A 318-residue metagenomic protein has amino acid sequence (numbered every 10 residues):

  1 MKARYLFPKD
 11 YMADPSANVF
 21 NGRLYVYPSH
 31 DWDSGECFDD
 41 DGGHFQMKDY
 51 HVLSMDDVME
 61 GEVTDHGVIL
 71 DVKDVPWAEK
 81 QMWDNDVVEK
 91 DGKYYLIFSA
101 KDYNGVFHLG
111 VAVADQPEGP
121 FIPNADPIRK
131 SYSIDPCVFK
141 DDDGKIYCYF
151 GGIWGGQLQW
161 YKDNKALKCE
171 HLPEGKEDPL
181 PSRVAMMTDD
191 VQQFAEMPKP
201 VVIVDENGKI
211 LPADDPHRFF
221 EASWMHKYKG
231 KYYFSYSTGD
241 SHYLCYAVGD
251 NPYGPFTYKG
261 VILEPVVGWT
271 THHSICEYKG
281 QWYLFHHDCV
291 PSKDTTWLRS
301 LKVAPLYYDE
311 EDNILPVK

Functional and structural regions predicted by a protein language model:
M1-K318: Carbohydrate-active catalytic/glycan-binding domains of CAZyme proteins, especially the secreted or lumenal ectodomains
